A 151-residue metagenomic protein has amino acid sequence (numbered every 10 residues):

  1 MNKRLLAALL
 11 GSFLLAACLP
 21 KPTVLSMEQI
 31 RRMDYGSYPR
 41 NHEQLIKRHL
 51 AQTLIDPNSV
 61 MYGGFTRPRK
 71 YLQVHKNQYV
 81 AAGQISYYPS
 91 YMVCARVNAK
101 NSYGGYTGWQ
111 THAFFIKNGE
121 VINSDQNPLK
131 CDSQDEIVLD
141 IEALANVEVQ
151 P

Functional and structural regions predicted by a protein language model:
M1-A7: Bacterial N-terminal signal peptides that target proteins for export
G11: Structured alpha-helical
L15-A17: C-terminal motif of bacterial Sec signal peptides marking the signal peptidase cleavage site
L19-P151: Cystatin/cathelin-like cysteine-protease inhibitor module
